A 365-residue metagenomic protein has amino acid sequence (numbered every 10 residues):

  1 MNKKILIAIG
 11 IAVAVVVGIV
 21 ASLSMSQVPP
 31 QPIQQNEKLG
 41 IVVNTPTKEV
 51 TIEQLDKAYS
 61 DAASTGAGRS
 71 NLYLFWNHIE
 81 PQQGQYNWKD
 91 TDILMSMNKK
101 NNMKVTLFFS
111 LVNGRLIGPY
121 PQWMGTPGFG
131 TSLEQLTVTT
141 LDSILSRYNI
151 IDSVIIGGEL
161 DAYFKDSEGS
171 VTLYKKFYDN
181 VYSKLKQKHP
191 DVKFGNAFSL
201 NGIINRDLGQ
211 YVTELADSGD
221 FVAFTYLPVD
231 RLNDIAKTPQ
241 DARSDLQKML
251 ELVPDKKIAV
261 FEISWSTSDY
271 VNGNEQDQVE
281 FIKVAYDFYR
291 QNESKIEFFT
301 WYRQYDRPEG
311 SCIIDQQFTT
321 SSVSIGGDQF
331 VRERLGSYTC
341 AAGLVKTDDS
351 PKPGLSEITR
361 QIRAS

Functional and structural regions predicted by a protein language model:
M1-Q27: Secretory targeting signatures
S26-G68, Y73: Boundary/entry segment of secreted carbohydrate-active catalytic domains
P32-N36, G40, P46, E53 (+6 more regions): Aromatic-rich peripheral "rim/lid" segments of glycoside hydrolase catalytic domains that contact and position glycan
V43-D56, W76-K89, G114-R115, S132-Q135 (+6 more regions): Acidic-and-aromatic substrate-binding clefts and catalytic sites of carbohydrate-active enzymes
K48-A63, E134-I144, I204-L215, V279-F288: Short, acidic/polar
T65-Q83, D90-L173, F177-K193, S199-N201: Substrate-binding cleft and catalytic face of glycoside hydrolase catalytic domains, especially the flexible beta-alpha
S70, L107-F109, N149-D152, I156-G158 (+3 more regions): Aromatic- and acid-rich polysaccharide-binding/catalytic face of secreted or lumenal carbohydrate-active enzymes
R115, K165-D166, F224-D230, M249-I282 (+2 more regions): Active-site clefts of carbohydrate-active enzymes
